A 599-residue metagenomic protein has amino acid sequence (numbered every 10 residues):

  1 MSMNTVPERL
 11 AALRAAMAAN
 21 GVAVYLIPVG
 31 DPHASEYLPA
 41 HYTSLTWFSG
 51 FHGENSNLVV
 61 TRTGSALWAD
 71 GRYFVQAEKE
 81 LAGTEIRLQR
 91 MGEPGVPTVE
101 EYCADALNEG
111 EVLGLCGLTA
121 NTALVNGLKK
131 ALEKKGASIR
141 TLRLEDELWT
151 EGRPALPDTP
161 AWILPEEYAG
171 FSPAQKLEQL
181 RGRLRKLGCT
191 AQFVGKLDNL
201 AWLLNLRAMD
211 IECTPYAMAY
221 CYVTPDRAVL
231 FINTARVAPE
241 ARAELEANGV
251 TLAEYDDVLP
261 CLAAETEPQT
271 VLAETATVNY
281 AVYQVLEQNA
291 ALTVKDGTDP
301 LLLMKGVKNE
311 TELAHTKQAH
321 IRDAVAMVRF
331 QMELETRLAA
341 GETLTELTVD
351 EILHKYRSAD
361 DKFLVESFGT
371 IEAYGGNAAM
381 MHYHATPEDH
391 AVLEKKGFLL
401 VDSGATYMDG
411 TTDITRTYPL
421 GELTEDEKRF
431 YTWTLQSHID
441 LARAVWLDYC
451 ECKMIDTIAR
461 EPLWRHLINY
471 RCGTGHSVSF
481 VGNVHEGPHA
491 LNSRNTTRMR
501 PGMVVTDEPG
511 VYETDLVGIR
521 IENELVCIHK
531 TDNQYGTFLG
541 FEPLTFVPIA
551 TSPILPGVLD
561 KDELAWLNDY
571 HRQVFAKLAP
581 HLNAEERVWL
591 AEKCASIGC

Functional and structural regions predicted by a protein language model:
M1-C599: Active-site neighborhoods and metal-handling regions in enzymes and metal-associated proteins
